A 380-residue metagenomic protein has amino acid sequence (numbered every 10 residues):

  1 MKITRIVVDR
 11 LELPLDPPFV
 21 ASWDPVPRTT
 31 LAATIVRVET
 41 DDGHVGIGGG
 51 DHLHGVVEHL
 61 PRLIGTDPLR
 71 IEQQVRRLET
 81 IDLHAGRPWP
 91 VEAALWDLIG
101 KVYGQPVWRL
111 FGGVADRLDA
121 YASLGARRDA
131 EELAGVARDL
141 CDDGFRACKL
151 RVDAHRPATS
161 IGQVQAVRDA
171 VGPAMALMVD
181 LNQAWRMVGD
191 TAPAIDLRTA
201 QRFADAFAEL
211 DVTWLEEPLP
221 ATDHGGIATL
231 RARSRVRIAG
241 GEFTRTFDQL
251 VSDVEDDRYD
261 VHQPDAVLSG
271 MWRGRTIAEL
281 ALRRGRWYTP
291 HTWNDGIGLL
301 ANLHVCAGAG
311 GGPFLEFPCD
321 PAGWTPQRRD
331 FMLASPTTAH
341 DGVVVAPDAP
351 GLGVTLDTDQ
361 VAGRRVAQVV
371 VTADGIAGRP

Functional and structural regions predicted by a protein language model:
M1-P18, D24-P25, A33, D41 (+2 more regions): Flexible C-terminal active-site loop/helix
I3, G43, V91, G104 (+7 more regions): Conserved, mostly hydrophobic/aromatic
R5-V7, V38-Y103: Metal- or metallocofactor-binding catalytic centers and their adjacent structured scaffolds across diverse enzyme
D24-T29, L83, R87: Short Gly/Pro-enriched turn/cap motifs at secondary-structure boundaries
G50, A122-L124, L150-V152, M175 (+7 more regions): A cross-domain feature marking catalytic cores of carbohydrate-active enzymes and several ubiquitous metabolic/repair
T66, R70-Q73, D211, T222-A239 (+2 more regions): Shared catalytic-loop signature of beta/alpha-barrel
E92-R127, G162: Glycine-rich, aromatic-flanked loop segments that form ligand/cofactor-binding clefts across common enzyme folds
R117-S234: Metal-dependent enolase-superfamily TIM-barrel catalytic cores that perform enediolate-based chemistry
